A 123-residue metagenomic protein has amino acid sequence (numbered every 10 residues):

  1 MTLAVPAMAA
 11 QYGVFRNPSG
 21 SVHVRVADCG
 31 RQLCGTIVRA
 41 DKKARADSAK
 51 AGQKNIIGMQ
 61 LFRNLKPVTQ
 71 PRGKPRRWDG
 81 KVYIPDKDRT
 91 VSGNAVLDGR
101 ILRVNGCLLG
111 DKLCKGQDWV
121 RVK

Functional and structural regions predicted by a protein language model:
L3-A9: Sec/Tat signal peptide C-region and signal peptidase I cleavage site
Q11-V91: Central antiparallel beta-sheet cores of small beta-barrel/beta-sandwich binding domains
D28-Q32, V96-L102: Short, solvent-exposed coil/turn segments at beta-strand boundaries
K43, V96, C114-D118: Ubiquitous "structural anchor" signal
P85, V96, L108-G110: Short polar/acidic secondary-structure junctions
I101, L108-K123: Edge beta-strand at a domain terminus
